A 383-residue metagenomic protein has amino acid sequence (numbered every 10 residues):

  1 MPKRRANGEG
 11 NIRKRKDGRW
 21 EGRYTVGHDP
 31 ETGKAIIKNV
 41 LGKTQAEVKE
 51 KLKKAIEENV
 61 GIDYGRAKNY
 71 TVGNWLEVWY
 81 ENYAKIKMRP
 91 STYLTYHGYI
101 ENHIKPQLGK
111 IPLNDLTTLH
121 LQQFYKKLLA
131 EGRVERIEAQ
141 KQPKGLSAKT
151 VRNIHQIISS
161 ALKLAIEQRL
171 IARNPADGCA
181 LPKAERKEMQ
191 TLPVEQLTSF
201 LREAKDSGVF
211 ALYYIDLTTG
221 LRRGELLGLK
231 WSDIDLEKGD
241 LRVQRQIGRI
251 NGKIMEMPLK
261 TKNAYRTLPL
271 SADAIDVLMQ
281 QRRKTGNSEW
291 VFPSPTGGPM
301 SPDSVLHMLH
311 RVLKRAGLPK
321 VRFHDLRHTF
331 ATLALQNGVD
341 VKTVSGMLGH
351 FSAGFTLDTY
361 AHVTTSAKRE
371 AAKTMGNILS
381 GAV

Functional and structural regions predicted by a protein language model:
M1-P2, R202, K238, N251-K253 (+5 more regions): C-terminal secondary-structure termini that scaffold catalytic or DNA-interacting sites
R4-R5, R133-I137, K144, T198-V209 (+5 more regions): Short, basic (Lys/Arg/His-rich) helix/loop patches that form interaction surfaces in the mid-to-C-terminal regions
R15-E21, T25-Q123, Q280-E289, G297 (+1 more regions): N-terminal DNA-binding module of tyrosine recombinases/phage integrases
G22, L121, I158, L162 (+6 more regions): Short, basic/aromatic-rich helical patch in the C-terminal catalytic core of site-specific tyrosine
N114-L129, D177-P182: Short, conserved phosphate-binding/catalytic loop or strand-edge motifs used in phosphoryl-/nucleotidyl-transfer
V134-E138, Q142-A148, R152-I154, E167-W231 (+6 more regions): Basic, Lys/Arg- and aromatic-enriched nucleic-acid-binding interface segment
K183, T191, I247, I275 (+1 more regions): Catalytic-site neighborhood detector that most strongly recognizes the C-terminal catalytic loop/helix of tyrosine
D233-D240, P319-K320, V339-A361, R369: Short, polar N-cap/turn motifs at the start of nucleic acid-interacting alpha helices
